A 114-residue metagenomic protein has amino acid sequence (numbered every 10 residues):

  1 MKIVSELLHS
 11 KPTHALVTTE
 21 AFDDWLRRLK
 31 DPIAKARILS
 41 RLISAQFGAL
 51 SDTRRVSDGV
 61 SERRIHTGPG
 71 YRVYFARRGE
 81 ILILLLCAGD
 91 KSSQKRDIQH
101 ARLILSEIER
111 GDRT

Functional and structural regions predicted by a protein language model:
M1-G70, G79-I83, D90-T114: Basic, Lys/Arg-enriched alpha-helical interface segments
